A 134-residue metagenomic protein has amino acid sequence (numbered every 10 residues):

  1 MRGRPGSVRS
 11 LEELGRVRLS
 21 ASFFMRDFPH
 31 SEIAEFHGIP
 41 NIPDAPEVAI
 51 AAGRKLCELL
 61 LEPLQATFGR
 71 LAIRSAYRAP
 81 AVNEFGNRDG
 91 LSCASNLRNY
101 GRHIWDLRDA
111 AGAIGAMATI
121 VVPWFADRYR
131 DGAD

Functional and structural regions predicted by a protein language model:
M1-P63: Extracytoplasmic cell-surface/polysaccharide-interacting catalytic and binding patches
R26, P80, D127-Y129: A broad, structure-centric signal for solvent-exposed, well-ordered loop/edge residues that line or flank functional
P40-A52, T119-A133: Short histidine-centered catalytic/ligand-binding loop motif
K55, A66, E84, R88: Charged/polar, solvent-exposed surface patches and flexible loops
L64-L71: Short secondary-structure junctions
A72-D89: Acidic helix-start/capping segments at beta-turn-to-alpha-helix junctions
D89-D131: Acidic, His- and aromatic-enriched active-site or binding-groove loops in soluble protein domains that engage sugars
